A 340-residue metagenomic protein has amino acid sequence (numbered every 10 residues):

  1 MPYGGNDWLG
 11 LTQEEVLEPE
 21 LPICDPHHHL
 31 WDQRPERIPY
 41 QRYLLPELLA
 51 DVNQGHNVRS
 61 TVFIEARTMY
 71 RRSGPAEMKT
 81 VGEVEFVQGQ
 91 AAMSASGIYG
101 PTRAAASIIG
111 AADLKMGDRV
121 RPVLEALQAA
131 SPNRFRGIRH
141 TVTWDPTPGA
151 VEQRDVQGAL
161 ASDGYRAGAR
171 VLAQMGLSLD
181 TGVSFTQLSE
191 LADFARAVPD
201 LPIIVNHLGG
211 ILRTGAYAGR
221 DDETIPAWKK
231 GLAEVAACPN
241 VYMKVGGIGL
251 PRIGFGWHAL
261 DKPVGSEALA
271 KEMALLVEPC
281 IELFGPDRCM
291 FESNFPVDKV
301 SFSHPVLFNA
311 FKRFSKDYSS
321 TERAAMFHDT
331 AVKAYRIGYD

Functional and structural regions predicted by a protein language model:
M1-P22, P39-S60, L275-P279, L283-M290 (+1 more regions): Mid-to-C-terminal alpha-helical segments outside catalytic/metal-binding sites
P2-L11, P75-Q187, D193-R196, G209 (+3 more regions): Active-site gating/metal-coordination segments in enzymes
L9-P19, L44-G55, R119-R134, S189-P199 (+2 more regions): Short amphipathic alpha-helices and their capping/turn segments at secondary-structure boundaries
P19-P22, H56-S60, Y99-S107, S131-R136 (+5 more regions): Short, well-ordered coil/turn segments that N-cap beta-strands
P22-Q33, V205-L208: Histidine-centered catalytic micro-motifs
H27, T61, V87, I108 (+7 more regions): Conserved, mostly hydrophobic/aromatic
I38-R103: Alpha-helical scaffold segments that flank or form the walls of functional sites
D155-M290, S301, S319, A334: Catalytic pocket-lining loop regions of alpha/beta-barrel enzymes, especially the amidohydrolase/enolase/GH5 lineages
